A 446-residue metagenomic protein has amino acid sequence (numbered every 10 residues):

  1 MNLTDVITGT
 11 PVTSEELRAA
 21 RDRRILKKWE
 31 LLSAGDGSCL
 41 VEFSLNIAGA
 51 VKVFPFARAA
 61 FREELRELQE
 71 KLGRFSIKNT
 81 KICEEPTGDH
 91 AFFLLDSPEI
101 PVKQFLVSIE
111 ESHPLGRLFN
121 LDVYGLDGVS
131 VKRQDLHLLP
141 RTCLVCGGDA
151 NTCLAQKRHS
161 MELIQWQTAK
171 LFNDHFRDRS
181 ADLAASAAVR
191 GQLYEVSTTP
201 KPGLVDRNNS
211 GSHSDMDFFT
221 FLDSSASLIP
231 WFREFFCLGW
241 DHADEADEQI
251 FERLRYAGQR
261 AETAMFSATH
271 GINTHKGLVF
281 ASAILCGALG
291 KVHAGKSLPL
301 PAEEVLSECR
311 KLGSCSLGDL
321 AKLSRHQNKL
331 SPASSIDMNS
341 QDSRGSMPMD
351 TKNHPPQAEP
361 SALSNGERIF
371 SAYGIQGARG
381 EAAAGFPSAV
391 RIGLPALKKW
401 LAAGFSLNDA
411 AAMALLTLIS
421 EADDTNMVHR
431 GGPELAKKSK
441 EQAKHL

Functional and structural regions predicted by a protein language model:
N2-Q69, S108-F176: Long, contiguous binding/interaction regions
L40-P98, D217, F221-A243: Short, well-structured hydrophobic secondary-structure segments
V53-F54, E99-L106, L298-P301: Short, conserved charged micro-motifs
E67, K71, F105-S108, S112 (+4 more regions): Generic non-transmembrane alpha-helical segments
A91-S108, F405: A contiguous pocket-lining binding segment that forms or flanks enzyme active sites
N120-V123, V129-L138, L144, F266-A294 (+4 more regions): Catalytic cofactor-binding cores of redox enzymes
K170-D244, F251, L289-L446: Phosphate-rich cofactor/ligand-interacting catalytic cores and adjacent structured alpha/beta frameworks
R233-K291: Long, hydrophobic/aromatic-enriched structural stretches that serve as scaffold segments
